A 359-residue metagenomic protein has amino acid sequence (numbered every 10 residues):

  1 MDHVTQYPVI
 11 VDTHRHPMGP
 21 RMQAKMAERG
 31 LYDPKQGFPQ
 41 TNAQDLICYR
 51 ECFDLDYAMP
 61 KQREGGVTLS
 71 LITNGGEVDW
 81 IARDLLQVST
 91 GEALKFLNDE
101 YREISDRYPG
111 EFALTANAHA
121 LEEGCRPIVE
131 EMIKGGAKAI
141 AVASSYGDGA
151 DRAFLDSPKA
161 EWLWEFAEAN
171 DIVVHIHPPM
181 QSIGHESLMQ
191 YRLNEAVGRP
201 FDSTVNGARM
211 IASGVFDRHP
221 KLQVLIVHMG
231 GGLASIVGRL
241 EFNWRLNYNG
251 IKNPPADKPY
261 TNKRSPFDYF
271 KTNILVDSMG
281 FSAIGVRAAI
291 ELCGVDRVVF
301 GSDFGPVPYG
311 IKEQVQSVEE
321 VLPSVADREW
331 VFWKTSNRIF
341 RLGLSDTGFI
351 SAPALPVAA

Functional and structural regions predicted by a protein language model:
M1-T13, G19-L69, D99-D106, E130 (+4 more regions): Mid-to-C-terminal alpha-helical segments outside catalytic/metal-binding sites
R21-M26, R83-L85, I128, E186-M189 (+4 more regions): Short aromatic-enriched loop/helix-cap "lid" or pocket-rim segments at secondary-structure transitions that line
D45, Y49, A58-Q62, G66-A93 (+3 more regions): Short, well-structured secondary-structure segments
I47-F53, H119-C125, D148-P158, D277-A283 (+1 more regions): Acidic-and-aromatic substrate-binding clefts and catalytic sites of carbohydrate-active enzymes
G75-G76, A120, P178-I183, F304-P306: Short glycine-enriched loops at secondary-structure junctions
A93-E111, E161-I176: Alpha-helix-loop-beta-strand connector modules within alpha/beta enzyme cores
G124-A137: Extended, non-globular alpha-helical segments
A137-V299, I350-A359: Catalytic pocket-lining loop regions of alpha/beta-barrel enzymes, especially the amidohydrolase/enolase/GH5 lineages
